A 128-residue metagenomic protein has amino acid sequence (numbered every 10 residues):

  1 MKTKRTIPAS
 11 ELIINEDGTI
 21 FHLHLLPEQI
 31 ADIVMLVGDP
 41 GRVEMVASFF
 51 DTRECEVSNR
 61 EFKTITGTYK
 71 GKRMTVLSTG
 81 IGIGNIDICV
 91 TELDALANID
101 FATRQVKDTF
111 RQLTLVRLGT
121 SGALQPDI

Functional and structural regions predicted by a protein language model:
K2-I128: Metabolite-binding pocket within alpha/beta catalytic cores that recognizes anionic/polar moieties
